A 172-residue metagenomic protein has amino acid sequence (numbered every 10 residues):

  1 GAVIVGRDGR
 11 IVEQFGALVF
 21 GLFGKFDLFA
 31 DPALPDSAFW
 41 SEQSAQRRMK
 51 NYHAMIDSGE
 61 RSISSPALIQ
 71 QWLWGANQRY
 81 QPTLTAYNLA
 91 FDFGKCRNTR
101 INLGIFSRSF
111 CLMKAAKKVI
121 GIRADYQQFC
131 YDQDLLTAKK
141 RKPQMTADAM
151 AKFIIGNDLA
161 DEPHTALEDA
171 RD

Functional and structural regions predicted by a protein language model:
G1-T99: Conserved non-catalytic scaffold segment of RNase H-like nuclease domains
L18-G21, F106-I120: A short, structured active-site edge motif that brings together acidic residues
A30-A33, L112, A170: Conformational gate/switch positions in structured elements
S65-W72, D92, R108, L112 (+1 more regions): Amphipathic alpha-helical interface surfaces
T83-L84, L89-A90, G94-N98, D132-D172: Acidic, Mg2+-coordinating catalytic module of metal-dependent nucleases/exonucleases that use a two-metal-ion mechanism
T99-I105: Short, surface-exposed basic-aromatic patches at helix termini and helix-loop junctions that form
L112-A138: Short alpha-helix plus adjacent loop in nuclease-associated cores
